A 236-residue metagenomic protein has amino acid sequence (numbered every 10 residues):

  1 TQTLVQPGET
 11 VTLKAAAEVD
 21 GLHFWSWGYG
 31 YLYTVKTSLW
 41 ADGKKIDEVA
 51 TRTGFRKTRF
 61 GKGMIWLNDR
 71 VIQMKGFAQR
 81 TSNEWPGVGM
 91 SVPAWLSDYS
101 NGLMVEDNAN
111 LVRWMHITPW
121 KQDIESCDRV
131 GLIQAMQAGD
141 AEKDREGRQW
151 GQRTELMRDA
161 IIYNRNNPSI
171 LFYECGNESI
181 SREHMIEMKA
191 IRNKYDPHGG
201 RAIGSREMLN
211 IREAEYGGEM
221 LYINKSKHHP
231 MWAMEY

Functional and structural regions predicted by a protein language model:
T1-T118, I124-S126, V130-G131, L156-M157 (+2 more regions): Secreted/periplasmic carbohydrate-active enzymes, especially glycoside hydrolases
D98-Y236: Substrate-binding/catalytic cleft of secreted carbohydrate-active enzymes, primarily glycoside hydrolases
